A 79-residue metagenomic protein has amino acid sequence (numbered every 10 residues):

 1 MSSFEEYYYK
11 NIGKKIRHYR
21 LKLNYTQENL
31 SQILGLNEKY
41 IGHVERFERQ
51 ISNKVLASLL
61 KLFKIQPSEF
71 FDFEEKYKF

Functional and structural regions predicted by a protein language model:
M1-Y7, E69-F79: Short, charged recognition helix plus adjacent turn of helix-turn-helix-like nucleic-acid-binding domains
K10, L21-K22, Q50: Short amphipathic helical patch at the helix-1/turn junction of helix-turn-helix
K14-N29, I33, S58: Short basic helix-loop element that most often maps to the first helix and adjoining turn of HTH DNA-binding modules
I16, L30-S31, I41-V44, F70: Conserved hydrophobic/aromatic packing and binding residues within compact polymer-binding modules
L21, G35, R46, A57 (+1 more regions): Residue-level detection of the helix-turn-helix DNA-binding "recognition helix"
L34-Q50: Recognition helix of helix-turn-helix/homeodomain-like DNA-binding domains that insert into the DNA major groove
K54-E69: DNA major-groove recognition helix of helix-turn-helix/homeodomain DNA-binding modules
